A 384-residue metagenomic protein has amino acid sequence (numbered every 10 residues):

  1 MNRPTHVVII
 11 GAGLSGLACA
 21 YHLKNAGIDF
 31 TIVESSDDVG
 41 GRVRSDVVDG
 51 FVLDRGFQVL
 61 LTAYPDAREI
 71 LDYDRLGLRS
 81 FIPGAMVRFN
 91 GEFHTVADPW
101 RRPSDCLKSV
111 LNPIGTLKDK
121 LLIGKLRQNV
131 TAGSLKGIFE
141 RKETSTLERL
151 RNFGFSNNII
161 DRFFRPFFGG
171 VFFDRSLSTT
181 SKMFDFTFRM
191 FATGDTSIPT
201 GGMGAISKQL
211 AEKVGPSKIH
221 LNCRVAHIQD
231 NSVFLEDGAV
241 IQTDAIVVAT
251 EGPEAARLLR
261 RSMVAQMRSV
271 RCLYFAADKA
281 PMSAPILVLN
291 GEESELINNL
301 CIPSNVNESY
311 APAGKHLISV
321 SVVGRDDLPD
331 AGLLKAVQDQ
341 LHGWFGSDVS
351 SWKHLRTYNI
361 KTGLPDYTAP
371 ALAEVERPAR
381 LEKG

Functional and structural regions predicted by a protein language model:
N2, A226-K335, D339-F345, E376-P378: Mid-domain catalytic core of redox enzymes that form a hydrophobic substrate pocket/lid adjacent to a catalytic redox
T5-I32: N-terminal Rossmann-like FAD-binding beta1-loop-alpha1 element of flavoenzymes
K24-V48: Glycine-rich FAD pyrophosphate-binding loop
D46-I70: N-terminal glycine-rich dinucleotide-binding loop that anchors FAD/FMN and/or NAD(P) in oxidoreductases
Q58-P65, I138-T144, F153, R189-A211 (+1 more regions): Short beta-strand to alpha-helix junction loop
Y64-R68, G77-L177, A192: Mobile amphipathic helical/loop "lid" adjacent to a hydrophobic cofactor/ligand pocket
F184-F234, I241, A245: Helical element adjacent to the flavin cofactor pocket in flavoenzyme catalytic cores
L334-E382: Flavin (FAD/FMN) cofactor-binding core of flavoprotein oxidoreductases
